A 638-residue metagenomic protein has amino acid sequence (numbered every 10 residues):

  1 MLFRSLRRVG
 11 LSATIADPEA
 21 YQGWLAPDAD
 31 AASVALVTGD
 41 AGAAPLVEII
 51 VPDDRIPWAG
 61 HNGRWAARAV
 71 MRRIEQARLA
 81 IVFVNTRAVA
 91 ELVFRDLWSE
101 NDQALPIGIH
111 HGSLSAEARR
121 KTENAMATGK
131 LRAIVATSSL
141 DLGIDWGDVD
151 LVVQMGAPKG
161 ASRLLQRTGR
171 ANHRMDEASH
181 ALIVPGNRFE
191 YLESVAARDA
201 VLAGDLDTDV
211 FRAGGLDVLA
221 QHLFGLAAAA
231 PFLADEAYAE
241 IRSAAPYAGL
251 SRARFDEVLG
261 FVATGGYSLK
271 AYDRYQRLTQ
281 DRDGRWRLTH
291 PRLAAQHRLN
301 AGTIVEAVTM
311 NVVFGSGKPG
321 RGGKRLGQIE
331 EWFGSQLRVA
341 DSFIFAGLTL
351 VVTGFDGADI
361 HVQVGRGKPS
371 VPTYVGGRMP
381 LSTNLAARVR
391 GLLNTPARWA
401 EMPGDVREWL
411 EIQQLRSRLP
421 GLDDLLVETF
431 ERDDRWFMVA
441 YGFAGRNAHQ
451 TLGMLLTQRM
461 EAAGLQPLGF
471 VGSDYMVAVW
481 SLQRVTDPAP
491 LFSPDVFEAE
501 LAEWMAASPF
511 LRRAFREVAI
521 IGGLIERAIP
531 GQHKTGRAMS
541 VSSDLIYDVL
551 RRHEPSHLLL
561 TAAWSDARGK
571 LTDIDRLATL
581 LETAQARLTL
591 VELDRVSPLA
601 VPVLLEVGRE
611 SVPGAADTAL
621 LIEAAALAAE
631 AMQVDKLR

Functional and structural regions predicted by a protein language model:
M1-A230, A234-R287: Helicase motor core with emphasis on the C-terminal RecA-like subdomain
Y238-I241, A245-T309, Q328, P372-T373 (+1 more regions): Extended, highly charged accessory segments
E306-G327: Short, basic/aromatic beta-hairpin or loop at an interaction surface
R325-L337: Short alpha-helix capping/helix-loop boundary micro-motifs
L348-G357: Short beta-strand-centered aromatic/proline hotspots
D356-T373: Short, solvent-exposed secondary-structure boundary/capping segments
